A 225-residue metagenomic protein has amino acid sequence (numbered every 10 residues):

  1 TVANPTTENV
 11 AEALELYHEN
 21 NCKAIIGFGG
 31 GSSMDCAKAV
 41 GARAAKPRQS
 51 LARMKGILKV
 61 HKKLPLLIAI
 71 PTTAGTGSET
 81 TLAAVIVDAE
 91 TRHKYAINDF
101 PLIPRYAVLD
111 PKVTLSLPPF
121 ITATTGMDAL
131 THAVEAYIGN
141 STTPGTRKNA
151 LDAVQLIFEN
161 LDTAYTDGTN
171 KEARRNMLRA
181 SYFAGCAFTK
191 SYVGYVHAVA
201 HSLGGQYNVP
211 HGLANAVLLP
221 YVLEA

Functional and structural regions predicted by a protein language model:
T1-T7: Short beta->alpha junction loops
E8-E15, E19-L109: Glycine/threonine-rich beta-strand-loop-alpha-helix active-site module that forms ligand/phosphate-binding
E19, A39-A45, F188-Y192, S202-Y207: Alpha-helix C-terminal capping segments
I25-D35, V193-G204, N208: Glycine-rich phosphate-binding loop
M34-A42, L67-I68, T80-A84, T124 (+6 more regions): Residues on a specific face of well-ordered alpha-helices
A83-S191: Carboxylate- and glycine-rich phosphate/diphosphate-binding segment that chelates Mg2+/Mn2+
L203-A225: Gly/Pro-rich interdomain helix-loop hinge
